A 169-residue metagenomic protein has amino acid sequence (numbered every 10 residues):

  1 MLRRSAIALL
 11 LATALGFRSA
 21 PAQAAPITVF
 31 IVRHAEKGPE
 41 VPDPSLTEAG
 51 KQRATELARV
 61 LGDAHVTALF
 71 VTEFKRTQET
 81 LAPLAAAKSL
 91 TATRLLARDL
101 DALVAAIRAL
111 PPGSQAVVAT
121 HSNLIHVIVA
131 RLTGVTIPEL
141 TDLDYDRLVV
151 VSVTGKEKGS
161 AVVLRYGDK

Functional and structural regions predicted by a protein language model:
M1-L9, F17: N-terminal export leaders
L15-P21: C-terminal segment of classical bacterial N-terminal signal peptides
A22-G113, I125-V127, V135-E139, L143-T154 (+2 more regions): Active-site-proximal alpha-helix that buttresses catalytic centers in soluble enzyme cores
A116: Conserved beta-strand position immediately N-terminal to the Walker
A119-H121: Short beta-strand segments
